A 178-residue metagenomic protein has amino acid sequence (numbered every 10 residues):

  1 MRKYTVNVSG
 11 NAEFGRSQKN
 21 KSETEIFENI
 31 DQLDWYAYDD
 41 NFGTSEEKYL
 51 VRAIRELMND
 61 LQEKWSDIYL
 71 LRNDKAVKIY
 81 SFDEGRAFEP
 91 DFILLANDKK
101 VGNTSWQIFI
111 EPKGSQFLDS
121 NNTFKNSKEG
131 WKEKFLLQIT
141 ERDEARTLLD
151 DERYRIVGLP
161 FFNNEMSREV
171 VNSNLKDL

Functional and structural regions predicted by a protein language model:
M1-L178: Intrinsically disordered, low-complexity, repeat-rich regions that form long N- or C-terminal tails or large
